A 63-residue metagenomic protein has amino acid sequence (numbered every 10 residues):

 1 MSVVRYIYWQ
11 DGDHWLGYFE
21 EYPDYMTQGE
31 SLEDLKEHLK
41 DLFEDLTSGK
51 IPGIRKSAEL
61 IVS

Functional and structural regions predicted by a protein language model:
M1-R5, G12, E33-S63: Short, charged, surface-exposed hinge/linker loops at domain edges that act as mobile lids or interdomain connectors
I7-E20: Short aromatic-glycine-(Arg/Gly/Cys) micro-motifs in beta-strand/loop hairpins
L16, T27, E37: Short acidic, gly/pro-rich beta-turn/loop elements at beta-sheet edges and active-site/ligand-binding grooves
P23-L32: A short, exposed loop/beta-hairpin motif centered on an aromatic-Gly-Thr core
